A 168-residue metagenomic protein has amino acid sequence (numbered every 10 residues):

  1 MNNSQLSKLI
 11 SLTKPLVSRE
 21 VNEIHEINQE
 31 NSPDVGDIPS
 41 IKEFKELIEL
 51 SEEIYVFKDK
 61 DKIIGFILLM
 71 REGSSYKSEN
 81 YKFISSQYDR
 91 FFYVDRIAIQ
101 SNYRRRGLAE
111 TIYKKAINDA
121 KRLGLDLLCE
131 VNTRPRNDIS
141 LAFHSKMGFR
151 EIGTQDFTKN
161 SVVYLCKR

Functional and structural regions predicted by a protein language model:
N3-E26: A short beta-loop-alpha structural element at the N-terminal edge of CoA-dependent acyl/N-acetyltransferase catalytic
D34-K60: Active-site rim helix/loop that mediates acceptor-substrate recognition in acyltransferases
E46-V56, G65, M70-E72, Y93: A short helix-loop-beta-strand connector motif used in the catalytic cores of GNAT acetyltransferases and, in some
L68-R96: Conserved acyl-donor/pantetheine-binding loop and adjacent beta-alpha core of acyl/acetyltransferases and related
S85, D95-R104, T133-R134: A short, internal acetyl-CoA/4′-phosphopantetheine-binding micro-motif in the GNAT/acyltransferase core
I99, R105-N118, K146: Conserved acetyl-CoA-binding loop-helix of GNAT-fold acetyltransferases
A120-T133: Conserved GNAT acetyl-CoA-binding A-motif
T133-G153: Conserved active-site alpha-helix within GNAT-family acetyltransferase domains
